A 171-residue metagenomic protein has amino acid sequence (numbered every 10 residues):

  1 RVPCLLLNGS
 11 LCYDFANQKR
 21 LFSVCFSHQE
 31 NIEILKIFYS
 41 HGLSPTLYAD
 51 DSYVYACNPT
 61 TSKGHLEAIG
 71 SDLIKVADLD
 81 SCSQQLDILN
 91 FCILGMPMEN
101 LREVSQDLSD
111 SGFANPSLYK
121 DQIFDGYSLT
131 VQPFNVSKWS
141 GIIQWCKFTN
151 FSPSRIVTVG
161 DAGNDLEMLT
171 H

Functional and structural regions predicted by a protein language model:
R1-H65: Active-site phosphate-binding/coordination module
D14-F15, M168-H171: Short loop/helix-cap segments at secondary-structure boundaries that form the rim of catalytic
I37, H41-L43, Y48-V159, G163-M168: Conserved acidic, metal-coordinating active-site core of Asp-based, Mg2+-dependent phosphoryl-transfer enzymes
